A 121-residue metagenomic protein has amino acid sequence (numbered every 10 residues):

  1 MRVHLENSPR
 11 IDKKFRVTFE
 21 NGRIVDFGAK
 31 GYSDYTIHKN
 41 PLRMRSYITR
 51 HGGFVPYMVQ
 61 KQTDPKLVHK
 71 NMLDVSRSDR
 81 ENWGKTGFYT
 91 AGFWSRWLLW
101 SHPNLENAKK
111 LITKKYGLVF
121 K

Functional and structural regions predicted by a protein language model:
M1-K121: Arg/Lys-rich, low-complexity, intrinsically disordered basic segments
